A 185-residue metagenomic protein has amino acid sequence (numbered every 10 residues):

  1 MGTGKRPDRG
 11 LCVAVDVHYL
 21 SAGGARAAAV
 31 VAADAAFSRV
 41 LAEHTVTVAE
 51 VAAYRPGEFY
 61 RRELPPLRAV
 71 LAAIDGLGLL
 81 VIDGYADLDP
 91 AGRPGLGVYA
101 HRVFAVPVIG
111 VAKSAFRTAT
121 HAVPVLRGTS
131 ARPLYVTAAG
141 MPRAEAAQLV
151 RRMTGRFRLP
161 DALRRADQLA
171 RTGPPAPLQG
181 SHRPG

Functional and structural regions predicted by a protein language model:
G2-V15, L41-E43, A49-A52, P56 (+4 more regions): C-terminal binding/interaction regions
H18, G23-R39: Acidic, metal-ligating active-site segments
A22, L88-A91, F116-T120: Short, well-ordered, mixed-charge alpha-helical segments that flank or form enzyme active sites
G78-L79: Structural motif
Y85-A86, A112-S114: Short, ordered loop/turn segments at secondary-structure junctions
L88-F104: Short Gly/Thr/Asp-enriched flexible loops that form oxyanion-binding sites at enzyme active sites
